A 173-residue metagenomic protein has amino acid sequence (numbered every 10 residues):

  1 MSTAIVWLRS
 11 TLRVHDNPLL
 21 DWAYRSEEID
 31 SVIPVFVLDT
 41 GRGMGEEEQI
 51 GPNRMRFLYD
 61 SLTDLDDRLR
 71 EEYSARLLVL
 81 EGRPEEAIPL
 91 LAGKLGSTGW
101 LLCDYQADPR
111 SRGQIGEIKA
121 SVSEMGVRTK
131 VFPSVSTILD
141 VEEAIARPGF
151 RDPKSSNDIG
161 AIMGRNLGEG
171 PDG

Functional and structural regions predicted by a protein language model:
M1-S74: N-terminal beta-strand-loop-alpha-helix module at the start of alpha/beta ligand-binding or catalytic domains
V6, R76-V79, L101-D104: Short catalytic-loop micro-motif centered on adjacent basic/acidic residues
D30, S74-A75, S97, V127: Short glycine/serine/threonine/alanine-rich loop segments
I33, R76-L80, R128-F132: General small-molecule cofactor/ligand-binding pocket signal
L69-A87, L91: A compositional/structural signature marking long, glycine- and acidic/polar-rich segments with frequent tryptophans
R83-G173: Beta-rich, aromatic/charged-enriched effector core domains that present basic-aromatic interfaces for binding
